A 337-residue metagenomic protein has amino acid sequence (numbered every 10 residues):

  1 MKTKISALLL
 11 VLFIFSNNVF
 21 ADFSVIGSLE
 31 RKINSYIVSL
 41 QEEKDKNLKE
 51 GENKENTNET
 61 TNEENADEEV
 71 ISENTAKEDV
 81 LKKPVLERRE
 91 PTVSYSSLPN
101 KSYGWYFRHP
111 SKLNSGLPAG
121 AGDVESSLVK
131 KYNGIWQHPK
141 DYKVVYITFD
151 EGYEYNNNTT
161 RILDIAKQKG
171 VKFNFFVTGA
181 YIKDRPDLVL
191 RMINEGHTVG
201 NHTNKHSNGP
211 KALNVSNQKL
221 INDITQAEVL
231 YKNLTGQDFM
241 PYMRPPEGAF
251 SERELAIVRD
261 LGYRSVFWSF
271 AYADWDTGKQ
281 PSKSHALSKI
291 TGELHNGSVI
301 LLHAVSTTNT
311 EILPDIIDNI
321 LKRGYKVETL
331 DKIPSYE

Functional and structural regions predicted by a protein language model:
M1-V145, K167-G170, N296-E337: Terminal accessory/targeting
T3, T57-T61, T75, T92 (+11 more regions): Residue-identity detector for threonine
S16-N18, F23-I26, S39, L98 (+14 more regions): Generic signature of intrinsically disordered, low-complexity segments enriched in small/polar residues
Y95-N100, V124-K130, F149-N156, S216-D223 (+2 more regions): Short acidic/polar alpha-helix capping motifs at helix-coil junctions
Y103-A212, E228-K232, Q237-M240, K326 (+1 more regions): Active-site beta->alpha N-cap acidic-glycine motif
R161, K183-D184, S207-E337: Catalytic domains of cell-wall/extracellular-matrix polysaccharide-remodeling enzymes, centered on de-N-acetylation
